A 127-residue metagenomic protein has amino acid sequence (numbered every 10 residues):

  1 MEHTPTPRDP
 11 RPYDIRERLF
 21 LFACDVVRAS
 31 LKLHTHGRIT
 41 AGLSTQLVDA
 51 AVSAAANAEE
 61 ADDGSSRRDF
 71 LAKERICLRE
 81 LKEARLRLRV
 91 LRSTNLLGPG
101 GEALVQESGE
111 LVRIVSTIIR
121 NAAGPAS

Functional and structural regions predicted by a protein language model:
M1-S127: Amphipathic alpha-helical assembly/interaction segments
